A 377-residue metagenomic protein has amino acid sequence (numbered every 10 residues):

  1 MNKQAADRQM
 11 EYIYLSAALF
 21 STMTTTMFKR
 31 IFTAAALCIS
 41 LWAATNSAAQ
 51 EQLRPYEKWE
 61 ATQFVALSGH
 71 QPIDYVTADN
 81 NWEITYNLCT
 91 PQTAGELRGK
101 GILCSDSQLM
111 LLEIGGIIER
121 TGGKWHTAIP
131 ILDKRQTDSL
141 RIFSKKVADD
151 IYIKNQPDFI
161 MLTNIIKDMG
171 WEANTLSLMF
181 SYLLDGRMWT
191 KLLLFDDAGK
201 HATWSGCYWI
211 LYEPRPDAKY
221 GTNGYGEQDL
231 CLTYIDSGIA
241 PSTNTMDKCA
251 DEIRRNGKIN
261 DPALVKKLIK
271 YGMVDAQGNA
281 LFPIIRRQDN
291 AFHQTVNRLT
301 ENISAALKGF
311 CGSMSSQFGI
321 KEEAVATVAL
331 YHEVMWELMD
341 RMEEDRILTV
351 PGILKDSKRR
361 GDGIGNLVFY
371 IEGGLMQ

Functional and structural regions predicted by a protein language model:
M1, A5-E51: Bacterial Sec-dependent N-terminal signal peptides
Q50-G69: N-terminal leader segment of winged-helix/HTH proteins
H70-E96, I102, S205-A263, L307: Short amphipathic alpha-helical interface segments
G99-G115, R120, G257-Y271: Short amphipathic alpha-helical interaction segments
G122-H126, P130-I131, Q277-L281: Short, Lys/Arg-rich nucleic-acid/phosphate-binding segment
I129-T163, R286-S315: Short, amphipathic alpha-helical interaction segments positioned at domain boundaries
F143-D236: Extended alpha-helical scaffolding regions
T233, T243-Q377: Long, contiguous all-alpha helical interaction modules
